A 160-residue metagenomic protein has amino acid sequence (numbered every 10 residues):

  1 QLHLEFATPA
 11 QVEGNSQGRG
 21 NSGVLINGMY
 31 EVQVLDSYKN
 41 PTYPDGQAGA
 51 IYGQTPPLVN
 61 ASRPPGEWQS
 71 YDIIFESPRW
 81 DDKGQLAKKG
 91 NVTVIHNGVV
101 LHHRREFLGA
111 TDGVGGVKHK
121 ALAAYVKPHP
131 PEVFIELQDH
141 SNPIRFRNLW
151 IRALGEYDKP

Functional and structural regions predicted by a protein language model:
Q1-P160: Carbohydrate-interacting regions of secretory-pathway proteins
